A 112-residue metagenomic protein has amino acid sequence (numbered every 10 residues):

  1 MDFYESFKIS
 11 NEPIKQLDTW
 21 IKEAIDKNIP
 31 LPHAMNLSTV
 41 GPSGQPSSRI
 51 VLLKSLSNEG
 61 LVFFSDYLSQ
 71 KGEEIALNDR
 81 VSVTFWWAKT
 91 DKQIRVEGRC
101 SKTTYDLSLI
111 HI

Functional and structural regions predicted by a protein language model:
D2-N58, V62: An N-terminal domain-cap segment
R49, K71-E74, S108: Amphipathic alpha-helical interface surfaces
S55-D91: A short mixed-secondary-structure module that forms the rim of ligand-binding clefts
T103-D106: Short, conserved beta-turn/loop elements at beta-strand boundaries and strand-helix junctions
I110-I112: Conserved small/polar residues in nucleotide/adenosyl-binding loops
